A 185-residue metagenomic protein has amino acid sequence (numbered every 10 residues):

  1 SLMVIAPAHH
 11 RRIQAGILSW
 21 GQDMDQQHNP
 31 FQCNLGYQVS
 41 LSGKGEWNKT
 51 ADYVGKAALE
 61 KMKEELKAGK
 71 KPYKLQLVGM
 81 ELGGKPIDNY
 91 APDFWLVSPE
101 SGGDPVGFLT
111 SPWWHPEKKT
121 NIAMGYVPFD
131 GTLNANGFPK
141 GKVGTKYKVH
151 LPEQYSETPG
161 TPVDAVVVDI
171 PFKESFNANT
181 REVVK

Functional and structural regions predicted by a protein language model:
S1-K185: Conserved, structured C-terminal
